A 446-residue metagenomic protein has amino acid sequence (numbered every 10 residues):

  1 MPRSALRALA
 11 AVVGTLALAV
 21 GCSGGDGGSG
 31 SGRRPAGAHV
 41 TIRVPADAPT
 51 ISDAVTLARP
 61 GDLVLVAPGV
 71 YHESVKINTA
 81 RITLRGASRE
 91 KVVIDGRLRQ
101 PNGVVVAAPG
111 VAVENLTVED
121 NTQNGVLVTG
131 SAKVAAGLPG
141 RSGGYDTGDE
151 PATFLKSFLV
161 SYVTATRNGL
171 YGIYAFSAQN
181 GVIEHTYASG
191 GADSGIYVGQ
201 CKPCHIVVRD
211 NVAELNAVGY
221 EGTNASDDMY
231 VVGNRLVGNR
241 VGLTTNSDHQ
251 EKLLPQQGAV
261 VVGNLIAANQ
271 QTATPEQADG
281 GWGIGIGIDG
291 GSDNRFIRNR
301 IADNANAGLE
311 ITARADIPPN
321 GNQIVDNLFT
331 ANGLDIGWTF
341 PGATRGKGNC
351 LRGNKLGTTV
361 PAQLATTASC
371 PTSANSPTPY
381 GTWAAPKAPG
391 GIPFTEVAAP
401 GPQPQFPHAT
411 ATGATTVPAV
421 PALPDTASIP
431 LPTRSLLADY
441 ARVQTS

Functional and structural regions predicted by a protein language model:
A19-G21: C-terminal motif of bacterial Sec signal peptides marking the signal peptidase cleavage site
S23-D26: Bacterial signal peptide processing site
G32, G37-V66, V70: Acidic Gly/Asp/Thr-rich repetitive segments characteristic of extracellular carbohydrate-active and adhesion proteins
T56, Y71-T83, V93-T153: Extracellular beta-strand-rich solenoid/capping regions of secreted or surface-exposed proteins that bind or remodel
L65, N332, G337-S446: Acidic, glycine- and Ser/Thr-rich low-complexity intrinsically disordered tracts in extracellular/secreted proteins
Y71-I77, G96-N102, V106, T122-V128 (+9 more regions): Short glycine/acidic-rich loop motifs that flank beta-strands on beta-rich extracellular proteins
A87-K91, G110-D120, G137-Y145, A152-R167 (+8 more regions): Right-handed parallel beta-helix
G263, A278-G281, G287-T372: Extracellular beta-rich repeat passengers
